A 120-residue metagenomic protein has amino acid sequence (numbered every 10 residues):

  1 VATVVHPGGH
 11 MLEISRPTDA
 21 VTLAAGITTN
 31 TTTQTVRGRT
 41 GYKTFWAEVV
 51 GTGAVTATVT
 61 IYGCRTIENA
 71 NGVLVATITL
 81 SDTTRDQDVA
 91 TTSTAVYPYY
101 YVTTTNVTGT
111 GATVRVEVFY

Functional and structural regions predicted by a protein language model:
V1-A20, G111-Y120: Short, intrinsically disordered N-terminal pre-domain segments
T18, L23-A24, T28-T40, C64: Short Trp-Ser/Thr-centered turn/loop motifs at beta-strand boundaries
D19-V21, V73-T83: Solvent-exposed serine/threonine-rich low-complexity stretches and specific carbohydrate-binding patches
T32-G38, R85-S93: Exposed aromatic-hydrophobic patches
T32-W46, T56, F119: Aromatic, loop-rich ligand-recognition surfaces of beta-strand-rich domains
Y42-E48, S93-T113: Noncatalytic modules at the cell exterior or secretory-pathway interfaces, chiefly beta-strand-rich lectin/adhesion
V50-T52: Acidic, Ser/Thr
A54-A70, E117: Short, surface-exposed beta-strand/strand-loop-strand elements in extracellular ectodomains
